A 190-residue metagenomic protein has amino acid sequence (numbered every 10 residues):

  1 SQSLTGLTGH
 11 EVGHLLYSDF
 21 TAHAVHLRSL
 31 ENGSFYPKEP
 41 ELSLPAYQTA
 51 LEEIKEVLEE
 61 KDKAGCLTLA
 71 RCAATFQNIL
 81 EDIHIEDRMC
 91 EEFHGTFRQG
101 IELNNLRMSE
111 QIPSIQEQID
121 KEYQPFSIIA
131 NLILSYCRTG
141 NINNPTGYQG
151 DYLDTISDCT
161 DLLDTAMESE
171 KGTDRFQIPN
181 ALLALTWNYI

Functional and structural regions predicted by a protein language model:
S1-I190: Short, functionally important secondary-structure microenvironments
